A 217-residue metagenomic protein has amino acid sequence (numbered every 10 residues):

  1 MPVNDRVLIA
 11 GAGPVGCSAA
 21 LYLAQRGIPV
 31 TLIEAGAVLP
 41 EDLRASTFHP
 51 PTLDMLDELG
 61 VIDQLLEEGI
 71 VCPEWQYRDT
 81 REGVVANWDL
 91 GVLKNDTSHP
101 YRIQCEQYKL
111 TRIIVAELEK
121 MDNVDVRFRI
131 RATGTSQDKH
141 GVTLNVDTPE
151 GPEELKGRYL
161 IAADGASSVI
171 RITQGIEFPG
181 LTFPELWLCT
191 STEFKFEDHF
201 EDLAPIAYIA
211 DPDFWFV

Functional and structural regions predicted by a protein language model:
P2-V15: Beta1/beta-strand and adjacent pyrophosphate-binding region of the FAD-binding site in flavoprotein oxidoreductases
V3-D5, E150-Y159: Core beta-strand elements of the Rossmann-like FAD/NAD(P) dinucleotide-binding domain in flavoenzyme oxidoreductases
G13-P14, L39, L43, G165: Residue-level detector of alpha-helix initiation sites
A24-R44: Glycine-rich FAD pyrophosphate-binding loop
R44, H49-E117, S136: Active-site-adjacent segment of FAD-dependent monooxygenases/related oxidoreductases
A116, P152, Y159, A163-V217: Conserved FAD-binding catalytic core of PHBH/FMO-like flavoproteins
F128-V142: A conserved short coil-to-beta-strand element within the FAD-binding core of flavoproteins
